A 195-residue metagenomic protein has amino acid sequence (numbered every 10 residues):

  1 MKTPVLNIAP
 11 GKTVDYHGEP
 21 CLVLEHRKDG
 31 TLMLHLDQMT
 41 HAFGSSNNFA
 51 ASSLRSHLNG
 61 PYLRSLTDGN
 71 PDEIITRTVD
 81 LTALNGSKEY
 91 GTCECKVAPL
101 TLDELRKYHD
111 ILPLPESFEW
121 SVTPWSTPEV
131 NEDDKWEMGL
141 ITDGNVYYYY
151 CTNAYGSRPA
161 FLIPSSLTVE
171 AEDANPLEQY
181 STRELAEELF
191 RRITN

Functional and structural regions predicted by a protein language model:
M1-P176: Collagenous Gly-X-Y triple-helix signature in extracellular proteins
D173-N195: Short, low-complexity, charged amphipathic interaction modules
